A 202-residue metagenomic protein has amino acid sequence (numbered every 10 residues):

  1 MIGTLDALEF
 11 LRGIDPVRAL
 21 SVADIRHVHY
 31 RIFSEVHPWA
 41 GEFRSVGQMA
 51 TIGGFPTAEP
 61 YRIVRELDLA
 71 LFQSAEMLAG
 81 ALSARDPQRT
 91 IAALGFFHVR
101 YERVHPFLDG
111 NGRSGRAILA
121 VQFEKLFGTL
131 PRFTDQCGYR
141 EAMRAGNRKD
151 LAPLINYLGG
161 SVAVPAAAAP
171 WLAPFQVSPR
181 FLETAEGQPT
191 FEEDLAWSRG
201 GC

Functional and structural regions predicted by a protein language model:
M1-C202: FIC/Doc superfamily catalytic core
